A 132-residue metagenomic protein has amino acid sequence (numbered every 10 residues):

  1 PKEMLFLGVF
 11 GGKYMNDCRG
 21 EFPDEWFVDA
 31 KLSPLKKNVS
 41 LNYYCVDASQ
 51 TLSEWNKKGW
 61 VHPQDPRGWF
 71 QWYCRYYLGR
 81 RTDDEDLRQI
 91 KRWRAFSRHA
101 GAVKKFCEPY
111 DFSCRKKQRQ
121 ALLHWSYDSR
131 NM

Functional and structural regions predicted by a protein language model:
P1-Q64, G68, R80, R98-A121 (+1 more regions): Compositionally biased, intrinsically disordered low-complexity regions enriched for acidic
W69-R75, Q120-D128: Short, hydrophobic/amphipathic alpha-helical patches that form generic packing surfaces within helical domains
Y76-A100: Short linear, low-complexity motifs centered on an aromatic residue
